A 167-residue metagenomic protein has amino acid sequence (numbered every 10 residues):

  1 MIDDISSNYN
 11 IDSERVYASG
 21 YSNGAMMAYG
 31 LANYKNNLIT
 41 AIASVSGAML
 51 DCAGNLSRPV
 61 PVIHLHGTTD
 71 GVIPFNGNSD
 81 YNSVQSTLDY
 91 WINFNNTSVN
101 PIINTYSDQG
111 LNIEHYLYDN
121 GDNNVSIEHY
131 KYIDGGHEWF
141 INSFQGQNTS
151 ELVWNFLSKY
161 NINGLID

Functional and structural regions predicted by a protein language model:
M1-N23, N33-Y34: Gly/Ser-rich "nucleophile elbow"/oxyanion-hole loop immediately N-terminal to the catalytic nucleophile in hydrolases
N10-D12, Y34-K35, G54-R58, D119-S126 (+1 more regions): Extracellular/periplasmic catalytic domains that process cell-envelope and extracellular macromolecules
M27-L31: Hydrolases whose catalytic domains are alpha/beta-hydrolase-1, hotdog thioesterase, or metallo-beta-lactamase-like
N37-A48, P61: A conserved short beta-strand
A43-D51, G67-D70: Active-site nucleophile loop of the alpha/beta-hydrolase fold
I63-L65, Y81-N82, F94-D167: C-terminal catalytic histidine-bearing segment of alpha/beta-hydrolase fold enzymes
D70-I73, H137-W139: Acidic catalytic loop of the alpha/beta-hydrolase fold
G71-S83: Conserved alpha/beta-hydrolase "acid-adjacent" motif
